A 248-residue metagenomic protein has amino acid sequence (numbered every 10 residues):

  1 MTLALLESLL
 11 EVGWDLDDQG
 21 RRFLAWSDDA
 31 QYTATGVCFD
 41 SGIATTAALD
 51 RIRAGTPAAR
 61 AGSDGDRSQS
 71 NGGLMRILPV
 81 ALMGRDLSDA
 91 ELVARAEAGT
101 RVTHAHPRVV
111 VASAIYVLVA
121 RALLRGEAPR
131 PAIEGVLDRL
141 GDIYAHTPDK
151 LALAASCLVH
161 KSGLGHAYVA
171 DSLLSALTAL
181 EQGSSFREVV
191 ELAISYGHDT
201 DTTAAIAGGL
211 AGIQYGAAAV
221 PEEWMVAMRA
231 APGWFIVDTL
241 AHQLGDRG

Functional and structural regions predicted by a protein language model:
M1-G248: Structured, active/binding-site neighborhoods that engage oxygen-rich ligands
